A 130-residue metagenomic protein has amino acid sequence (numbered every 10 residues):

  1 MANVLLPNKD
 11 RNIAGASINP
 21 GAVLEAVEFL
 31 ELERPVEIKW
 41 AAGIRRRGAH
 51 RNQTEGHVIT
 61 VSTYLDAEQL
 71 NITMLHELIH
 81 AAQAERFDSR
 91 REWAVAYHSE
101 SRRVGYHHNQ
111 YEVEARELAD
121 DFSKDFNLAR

Functional and structural regions predicted by a protein language model:
M1-N12: A short, surface-exposed helix-loop junction/capping segment
N12-G15, E28-E33, E37-T60, L65-N71: Catalytic zinc-binding patch centered on the HExxH motif and its immediate surroundings that defines zinc-dependent
A16-A22: Helical scaffold of the NTase/Pol beta-like nucleotidyltransferase catalytic core
E25: Conserved N-terminal segment of class I S-adenosyl-L-methionine
G43-R46, Y64-D66, I79, D88 (+1 more regions): Short, solvent-exposed loop/turn segments at secondary-structure junctions
E68, I72, A84-E117: Post-HEXXH active-site segment of zinc metalloproteases
L75-Q83: Short active-site segment of divalent metal-dependent hydrolases/proteases that encodes the spacing between
A119-R130: Short helix/loop segments within enzyme catalytic domains that coordinate or immediately flank catalytic cofactors
